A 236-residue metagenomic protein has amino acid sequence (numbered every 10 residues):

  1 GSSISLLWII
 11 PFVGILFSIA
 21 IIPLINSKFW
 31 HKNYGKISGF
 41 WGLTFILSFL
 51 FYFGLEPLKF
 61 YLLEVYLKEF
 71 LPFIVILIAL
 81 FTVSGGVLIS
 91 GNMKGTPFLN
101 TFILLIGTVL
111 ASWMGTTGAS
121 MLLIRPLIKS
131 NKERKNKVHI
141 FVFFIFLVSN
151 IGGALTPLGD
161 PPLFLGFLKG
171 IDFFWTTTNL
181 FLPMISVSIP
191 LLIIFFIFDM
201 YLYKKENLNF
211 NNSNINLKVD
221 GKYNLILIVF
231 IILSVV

Functional and structural regions predicted by a protein language model:
G1, L55-Y66, P126-S130, L163-T178: Membrane-interface interhelical loops and short amphipathic "cap" helices that link adjacent transmembrane segments
G1-G85, L182-S186, F195-V236: Hydrophobic transmembrane alpha-helices of multi-pass small-molecule transporters
V13-L24, F49-Y52, L123-N136, F174-T178: Hydrophobic alpha-helical transmembrane segments
F29, G85-P97, R125-N136, K205-N214: Membrane-interfacial helix termini and the short, flexible loops that connect transmembrane helices in multi-pass
H31-G42, L67, L71, M93-L105 (+1 more regions): Cytoplasmic-side transmembrane-helix entry/capping segments in multi-pass membrane proteins
F81-G91, I106-A119, V148-T156, P183-L192: Helix-loop-helix module between adjacent transmembrane segments
F98-I151: Hydrophobic transmembrane alpha-helices that form the pore/transport pathway of multi-pass ion and small-solute
R134-D199, E206-L225: Membrane-core helix-loop-helix motifs of multi-pass transport proteins
